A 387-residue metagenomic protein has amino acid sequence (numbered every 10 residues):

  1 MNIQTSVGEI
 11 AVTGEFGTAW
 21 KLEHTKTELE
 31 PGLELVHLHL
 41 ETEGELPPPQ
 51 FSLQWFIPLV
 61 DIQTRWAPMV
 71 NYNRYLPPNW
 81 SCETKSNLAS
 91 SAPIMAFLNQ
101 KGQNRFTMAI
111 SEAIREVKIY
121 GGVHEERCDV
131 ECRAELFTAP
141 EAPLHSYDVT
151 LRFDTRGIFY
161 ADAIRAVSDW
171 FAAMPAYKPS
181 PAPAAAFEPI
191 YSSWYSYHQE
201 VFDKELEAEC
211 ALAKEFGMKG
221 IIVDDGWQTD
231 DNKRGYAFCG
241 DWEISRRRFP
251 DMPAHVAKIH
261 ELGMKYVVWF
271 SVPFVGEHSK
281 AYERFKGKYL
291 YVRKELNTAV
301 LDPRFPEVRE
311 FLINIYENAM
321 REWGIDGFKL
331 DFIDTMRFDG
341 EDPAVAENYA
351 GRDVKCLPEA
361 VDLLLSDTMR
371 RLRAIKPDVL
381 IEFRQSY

Functional and structural regions predicted by a protein language model:
M1-W170, Y177: N-terminal accessory beta-strand-rich subdomains and adjacent acidic, glycine-rich linkers that precede catalytic cores
L40-T42, T84, M95-K101, F171 (+4 more regions): Hydrophobic, Leu/Ile/Phe/Ala-enriched alpha-helical segments that form helix-helix packing faces
E45, K214-M218, E261-K265: Short, solvent-exposed loop/edge-beta patches enriched in aromatic
L88-G102, D129-V149, K178-Q199, S245-K258 (+1 more regions): Short, charge-rich amphipathic segments
P143-Y191, L363-Y387: Substrate-binding groove of N-acetylhexosamine-processing glycoside hydrolases
G157-A161, Q199-D203, F249, P358 (+1 more regions): Generic detection of long, well-ordered alpha-helical segments
W170-L212, F216-G220, D224, Q228-T229: An acidic-aromatic substrate-binding cleft motif
I222-Y387: Aromatic- and carboxylate-enriched substrate-binding clefts and catalytic-loop regions of carbohydrate-active enzymes
